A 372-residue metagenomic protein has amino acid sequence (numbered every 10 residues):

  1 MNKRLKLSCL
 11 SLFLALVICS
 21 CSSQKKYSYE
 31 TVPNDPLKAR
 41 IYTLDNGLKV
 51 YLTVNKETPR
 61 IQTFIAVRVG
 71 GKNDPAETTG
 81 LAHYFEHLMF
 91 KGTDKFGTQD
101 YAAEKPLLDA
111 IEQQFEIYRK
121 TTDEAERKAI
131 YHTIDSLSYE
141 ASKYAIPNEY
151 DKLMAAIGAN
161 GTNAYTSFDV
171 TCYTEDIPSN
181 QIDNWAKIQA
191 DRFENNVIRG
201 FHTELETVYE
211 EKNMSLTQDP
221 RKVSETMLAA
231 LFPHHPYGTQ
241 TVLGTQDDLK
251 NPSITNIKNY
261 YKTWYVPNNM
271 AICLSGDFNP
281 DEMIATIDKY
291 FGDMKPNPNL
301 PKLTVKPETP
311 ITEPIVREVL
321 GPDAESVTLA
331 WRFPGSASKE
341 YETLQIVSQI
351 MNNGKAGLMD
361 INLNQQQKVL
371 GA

Functional and structural regions predicted by a protein language model:
M1-L10: Bacterial N-terminal signal peptides that target proteins for export
V17-S20: C-terminal motif of bacterial Sec signal peptides marking the signal peptidase cleavage site
S22-F64, V69-N73, G97-N180, M214-N269 (+2 more regions): Non-catalytic beta-strand/loop surface segments
D74-A76, D183-W185, H202, A337-Y341: Solvent-exposed, non-transmembrane alpha-helical starts
T79-K91: Active-site recognition of the HExxH zinc-binding catalytic motif
G92-D94, E175-E204: M16/insulysin-pitrilysin zinc metalloprotease superfamily fold
P178-Q181, G276-D281: Helix N-cap motif at beta-to-alpha junctions
